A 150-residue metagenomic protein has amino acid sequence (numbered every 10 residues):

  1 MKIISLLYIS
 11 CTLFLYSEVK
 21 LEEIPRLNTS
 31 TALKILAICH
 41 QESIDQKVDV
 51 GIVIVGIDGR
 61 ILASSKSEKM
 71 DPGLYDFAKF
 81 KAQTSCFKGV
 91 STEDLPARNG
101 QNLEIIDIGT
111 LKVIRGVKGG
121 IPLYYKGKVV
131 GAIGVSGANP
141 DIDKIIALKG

Functional and structural regions predicted by a protein language model:
S5-F14: Bacterial N-terminal signal peptides
E18-G150: Flexible, solvent-exposed loop/hinge segments and secondary-structure transition points
